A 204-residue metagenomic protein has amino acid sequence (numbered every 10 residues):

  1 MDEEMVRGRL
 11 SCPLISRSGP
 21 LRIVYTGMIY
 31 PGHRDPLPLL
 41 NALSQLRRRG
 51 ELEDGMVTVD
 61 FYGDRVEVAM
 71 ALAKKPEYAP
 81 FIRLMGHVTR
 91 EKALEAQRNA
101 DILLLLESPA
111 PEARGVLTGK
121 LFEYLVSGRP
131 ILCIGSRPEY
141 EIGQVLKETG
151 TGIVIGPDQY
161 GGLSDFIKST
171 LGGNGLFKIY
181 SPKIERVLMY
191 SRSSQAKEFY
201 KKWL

Functional and structural regions predicted by a protein language model:
M1-G19: Acidic anion/phosphate-binding donor-loop and adjacent secondary structure in glycosyltransferase catalytic cores
I15-H33, L40, Q195: Conserved donor-binding/catalytic core segment of Leloir-type glycosyltransferases
Y25-Y30, D64, G86-H87, M189-R192: Conserved donor-binding loops in enzymes that form glycosidic bonds
R34, E91-A96, L103-L125, I131-Q144: Nucleotide-sugar-dependent
P36-E53: Short hydrophobic signal-anchor/transmembrane segments that target glycosyltransferases and glycosylation machinery
E51-G63, V68-L94, I155: Nucleotide-activated donor-binding/catalytic signature segment of Leloir-type glycosyltransferases, i.e., the conserved
R137-S169: Change "using UDP/GDP/dTDP sugars" to "using nucleotide sugars
D158-G162, G175-L204: A charged, aromatic-enriched C-terminal amphipathic alpha-helix characteristic of glycosyltransferases across folds
